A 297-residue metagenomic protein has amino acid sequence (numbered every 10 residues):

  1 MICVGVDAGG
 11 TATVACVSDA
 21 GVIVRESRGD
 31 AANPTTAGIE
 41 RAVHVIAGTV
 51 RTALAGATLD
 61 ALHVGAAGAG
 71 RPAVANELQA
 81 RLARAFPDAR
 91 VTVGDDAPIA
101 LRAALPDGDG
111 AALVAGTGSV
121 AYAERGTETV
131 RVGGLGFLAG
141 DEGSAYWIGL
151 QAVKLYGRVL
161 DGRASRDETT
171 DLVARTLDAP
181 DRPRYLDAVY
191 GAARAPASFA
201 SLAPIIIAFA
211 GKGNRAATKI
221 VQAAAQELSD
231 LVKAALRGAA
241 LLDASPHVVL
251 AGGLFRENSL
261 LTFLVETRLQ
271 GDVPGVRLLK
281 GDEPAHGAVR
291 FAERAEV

Functional and structural regions predicted by a protein language model:
M1-L59, A83, A104-A111, V153-V297: ATP-binding/phosphotransfer module of carbohydrate and carboxylate kinases, centering on a glycine-rich
A61, R90-T92, H247: Proline-centered loop/turn at the N-terminus of a beta-strand
A69-R166: Phosphate-binding/catalytic loop of phosphoryl-transfer enzymes
